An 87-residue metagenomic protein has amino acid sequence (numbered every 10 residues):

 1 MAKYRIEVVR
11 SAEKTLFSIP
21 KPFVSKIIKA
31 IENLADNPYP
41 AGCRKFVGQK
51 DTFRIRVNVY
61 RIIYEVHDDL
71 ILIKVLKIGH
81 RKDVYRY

Functional and structural regions predicted by a protein language model:
A2-E7, S11-K26, P40, R56-Y60 (+1 more regions): Enriched for short, Lys/Arg-rich terminal
I31-I55: A short, surface-exposed loop/turn module that caps and links secondary-structure elements
